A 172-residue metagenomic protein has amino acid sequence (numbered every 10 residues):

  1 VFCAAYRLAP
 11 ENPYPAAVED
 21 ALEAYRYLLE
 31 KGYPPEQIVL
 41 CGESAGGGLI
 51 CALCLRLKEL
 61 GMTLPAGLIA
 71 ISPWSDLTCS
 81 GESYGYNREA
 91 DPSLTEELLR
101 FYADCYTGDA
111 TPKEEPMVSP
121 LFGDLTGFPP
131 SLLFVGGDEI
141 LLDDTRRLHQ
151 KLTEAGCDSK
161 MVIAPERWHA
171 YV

Functional and structural regions predicted by a protein language model:
V1-V172: Alpha/beta-hydrolase superfamily serine-hydrolase fold, recognizing
